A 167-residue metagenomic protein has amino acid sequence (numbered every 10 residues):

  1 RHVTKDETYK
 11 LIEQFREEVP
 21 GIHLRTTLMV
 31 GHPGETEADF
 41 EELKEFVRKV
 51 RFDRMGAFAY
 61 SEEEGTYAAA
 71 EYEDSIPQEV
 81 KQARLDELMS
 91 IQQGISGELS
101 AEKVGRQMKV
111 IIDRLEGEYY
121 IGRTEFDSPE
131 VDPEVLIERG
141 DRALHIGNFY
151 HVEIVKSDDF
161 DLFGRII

Functional and structural regions predicted by a protein language model:
R1-R54, Y60-V80: Conserved non-cysteine loop/helix-boundary elements of the Radical SAM core domain that shape
A68-I167: Terminal RNA-binding accessory module
